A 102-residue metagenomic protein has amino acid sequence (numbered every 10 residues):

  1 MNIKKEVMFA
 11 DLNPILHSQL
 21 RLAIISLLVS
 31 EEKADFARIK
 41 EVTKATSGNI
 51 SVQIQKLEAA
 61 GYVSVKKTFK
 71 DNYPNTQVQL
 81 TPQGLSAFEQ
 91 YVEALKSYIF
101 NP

Functional and structural regions predicted by a protein language model:
M1-F9, S26-L27, P82-P102: Amphipathic alpha-helical dimerization/coiled-coil segments that flank or bridge DNA-binding/regulatory modules
M8-N49, T68-Q79: N-terminal helix-turn-helix DNA-binding core of bacterial DNA-binding proteins
I54-Q55: Short, hydrophobic-biased segments on the C-terminal half of alpha helices that form "recognition helices"
G61: Glycine-centered, phosphate/nucleic-acid-interacting loop/turn motifs that mediate DNA/RNA or nucleotide
V65: Short beta-strand "wing" residues that participate in macromolecule-binding interfaces
